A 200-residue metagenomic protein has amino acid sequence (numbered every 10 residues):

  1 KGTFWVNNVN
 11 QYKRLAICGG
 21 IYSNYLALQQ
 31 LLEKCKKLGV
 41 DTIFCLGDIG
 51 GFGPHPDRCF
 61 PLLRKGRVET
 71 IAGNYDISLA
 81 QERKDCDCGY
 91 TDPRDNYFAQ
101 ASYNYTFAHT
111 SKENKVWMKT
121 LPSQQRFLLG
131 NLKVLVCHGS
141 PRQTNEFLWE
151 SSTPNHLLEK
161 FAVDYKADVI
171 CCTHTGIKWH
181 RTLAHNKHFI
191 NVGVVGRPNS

Functional and structural regions predicted by a protein language model:
K1-V68: N-terminal active-site segment of His-dependent metallophosphoesterases
N8-A16, R126-L135, L183-H188: Beta-strand-turn-beta hairpins that frame and shape the catalytic cleft of phosphate-ester-processing enzymes
C18-G19, I43-D48, E69-N74, C137 (+2 more regions): Active-site neighborhood of phospho(di)ester-bond hydrolases with catalytic His/Asp-centered motifs
I21-Y22, I49, G53-H55, Y75 (+2 more regions): Gly/Ser/Thr-rich beta-alpha loop segments that engage phosphate groups in nucleotides
A27, I49-G66, L79-T91, F147 (+1 more regions): Metal-dependent catalytic neighborhoods of phosphoester/phosphodiester hydrolases
G66-R126, S152-Y165: Active-site neighborhood of divalent metal-dependent phosphoester bond hydrolases
V116-E150: Internal, conserved structured core segments that host functional sites
S151-S200: Conserved beta-sheet core of the metallophosphoesterase superfamily
